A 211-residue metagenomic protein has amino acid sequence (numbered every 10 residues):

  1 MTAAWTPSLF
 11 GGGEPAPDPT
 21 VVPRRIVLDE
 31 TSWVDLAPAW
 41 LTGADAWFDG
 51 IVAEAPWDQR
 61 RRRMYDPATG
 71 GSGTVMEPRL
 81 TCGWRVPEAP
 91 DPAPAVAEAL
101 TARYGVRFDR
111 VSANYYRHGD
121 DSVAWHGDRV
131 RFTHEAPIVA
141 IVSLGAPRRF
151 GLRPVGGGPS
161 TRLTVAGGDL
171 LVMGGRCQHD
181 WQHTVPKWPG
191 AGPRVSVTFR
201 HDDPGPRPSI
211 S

Functional and structural regions predicted by a protein language model:
M1-S211: Non-heme Fe(II) oxygenase metal-center motifs and adjacent flexible, charged/small-residue loops
